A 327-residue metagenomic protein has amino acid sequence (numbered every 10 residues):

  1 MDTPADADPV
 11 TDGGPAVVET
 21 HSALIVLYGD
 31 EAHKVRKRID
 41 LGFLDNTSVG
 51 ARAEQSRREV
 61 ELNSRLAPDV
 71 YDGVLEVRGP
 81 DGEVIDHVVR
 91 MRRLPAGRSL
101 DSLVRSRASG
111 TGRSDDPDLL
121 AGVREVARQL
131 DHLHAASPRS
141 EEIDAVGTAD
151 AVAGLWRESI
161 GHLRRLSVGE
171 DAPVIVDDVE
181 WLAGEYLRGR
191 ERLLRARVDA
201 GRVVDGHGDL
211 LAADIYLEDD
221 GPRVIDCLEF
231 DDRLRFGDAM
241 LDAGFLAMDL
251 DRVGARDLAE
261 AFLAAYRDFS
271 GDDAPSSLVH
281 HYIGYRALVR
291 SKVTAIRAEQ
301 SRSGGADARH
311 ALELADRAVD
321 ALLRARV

Functional and structural regions predicted by a protein language model:
D2, D6-A200, D205-H207, A212-V289: Conserved ATP-binding subdomain of kinase catalytic cores across diverse folds
K292-V327: ATP/Mg2+ or Mg2+-diphosphate-binding catalytic cores that bind nucleotide phosphates or diphosphates via glycine-rich
